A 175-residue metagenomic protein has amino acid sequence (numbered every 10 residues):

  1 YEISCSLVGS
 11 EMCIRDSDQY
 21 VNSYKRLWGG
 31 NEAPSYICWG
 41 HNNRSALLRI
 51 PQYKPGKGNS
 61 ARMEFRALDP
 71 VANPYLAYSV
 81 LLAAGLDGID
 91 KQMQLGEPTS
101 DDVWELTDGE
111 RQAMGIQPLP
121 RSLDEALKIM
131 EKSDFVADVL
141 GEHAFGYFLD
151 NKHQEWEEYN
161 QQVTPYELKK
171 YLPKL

Functional and structural regions predicted by a protein language model:
Y1, V21-E32, W39, L47 (+4 more regions): Broad hydrophobic/π-residue packing in well-ordered secondary structure
Y1-G9, C13-I14: Single conserved hydrophobic/aromatic residue that forms the stacking wall/gate of nucleotide- or nucleobase-binding
S6, V80-G85, A126-I129, S133: Generic, well-ordered alpha-helical scaffold segments in large soluble proteins
S10, G96, S133-D134: Alpha-helix boundary/capping residues
E11, G58, G141-H143: Compositionally biased, intrinsically disordered low-complexity regions
D18-A113, Q117: C-terminal catalytic subdomain
D101-L175: Acidic, glycine-enriched catalytic cores built around paired aspartates
